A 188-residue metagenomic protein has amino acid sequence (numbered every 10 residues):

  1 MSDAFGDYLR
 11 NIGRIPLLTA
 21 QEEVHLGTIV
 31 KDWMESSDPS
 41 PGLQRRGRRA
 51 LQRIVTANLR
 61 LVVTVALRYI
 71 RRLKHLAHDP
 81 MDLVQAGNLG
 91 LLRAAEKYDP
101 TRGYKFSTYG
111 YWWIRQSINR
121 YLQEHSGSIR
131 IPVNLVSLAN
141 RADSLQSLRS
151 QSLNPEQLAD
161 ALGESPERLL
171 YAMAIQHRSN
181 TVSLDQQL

Functional and structural regions predicted by a protein language model:
M1-R130, S137-L148: Alpha-helical promoter-recognition and RNA polymerase-docking modules of transcription initiation factors, dominated by
S2-L9, Q123, V133-L188: Charged, low-cysteine interdomain linkers and short loop/connector segments that bridge structured helical modules
